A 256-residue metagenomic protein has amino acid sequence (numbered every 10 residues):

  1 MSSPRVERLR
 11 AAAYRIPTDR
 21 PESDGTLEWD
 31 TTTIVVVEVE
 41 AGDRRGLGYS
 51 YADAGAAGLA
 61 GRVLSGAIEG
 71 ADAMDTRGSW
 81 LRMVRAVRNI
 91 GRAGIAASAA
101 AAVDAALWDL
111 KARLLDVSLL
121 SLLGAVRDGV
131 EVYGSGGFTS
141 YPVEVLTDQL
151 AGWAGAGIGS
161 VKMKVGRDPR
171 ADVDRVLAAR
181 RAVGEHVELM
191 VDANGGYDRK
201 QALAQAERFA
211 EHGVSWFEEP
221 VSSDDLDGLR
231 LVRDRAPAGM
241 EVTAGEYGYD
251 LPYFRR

Functional and structural regions predicted by a protein language model:
M1-V35: Short, Gly/Pro- and small/polar-rich lid/capping loops
S3, R8, V39-E40, R44-L114: Metal- or metallocofactor-binding catalytic centers and their adjacent structured scaffolds across diverse enzyme
G78, L119-L122, W216-S223: Flexible, glycine/charged-enriched surface loops at secondary-structure junctions
I90, L115-S140, R175, R180-E188 (+1 more regions): N-terminal small/glycine-rich loop or linker at the start of catalytic domains across soluble metabolic enzymes
A105-L115, L146, A151-G155: Alpha-helical scaffold segments that flank or form the walls of functional sites
V126-G159, K164-G166: Glycine-rich active-site/cofactor-binding loop and its immediate structural neighborhood
M163-R256: Catalytic core of soluble alpha/beta enzymes
